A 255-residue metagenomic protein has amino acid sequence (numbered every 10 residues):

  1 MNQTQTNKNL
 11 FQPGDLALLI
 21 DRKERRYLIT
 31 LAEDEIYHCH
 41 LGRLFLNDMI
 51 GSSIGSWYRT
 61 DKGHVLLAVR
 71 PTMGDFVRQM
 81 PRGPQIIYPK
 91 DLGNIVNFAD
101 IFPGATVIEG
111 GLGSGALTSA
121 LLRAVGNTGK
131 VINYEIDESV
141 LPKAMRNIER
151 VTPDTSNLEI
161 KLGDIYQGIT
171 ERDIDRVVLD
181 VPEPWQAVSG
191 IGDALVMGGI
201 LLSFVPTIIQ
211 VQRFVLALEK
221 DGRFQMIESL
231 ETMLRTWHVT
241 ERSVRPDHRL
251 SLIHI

Functional and structural regions predicted by a protein language model:
M1-L67: N-terminal auxiliary segments of SAM/dcSAM-dependent transferases
G104-G113: Conserved class I S-adenosyl-L-methionine
S114-G126: Conserved SAM-binding loop of SAM-dependent methyltransferases across substrates and taxa, primarily the Class I
K130-E135: Conserved SAM-binding motif I beta-strand of class I
I136-R172, R176: S-adenosyl-L-methionine
P184-G190: A short, conserved alpha-helix within the catalytic core of class I
G190-D193, M197-R249: C-terminal substrate-binding/active-site "lid" region of AdoMet-derived donor-dependent transferases
I253-I255: Conserved small/polar residues in nucleotide/adenosyl-binding loops
